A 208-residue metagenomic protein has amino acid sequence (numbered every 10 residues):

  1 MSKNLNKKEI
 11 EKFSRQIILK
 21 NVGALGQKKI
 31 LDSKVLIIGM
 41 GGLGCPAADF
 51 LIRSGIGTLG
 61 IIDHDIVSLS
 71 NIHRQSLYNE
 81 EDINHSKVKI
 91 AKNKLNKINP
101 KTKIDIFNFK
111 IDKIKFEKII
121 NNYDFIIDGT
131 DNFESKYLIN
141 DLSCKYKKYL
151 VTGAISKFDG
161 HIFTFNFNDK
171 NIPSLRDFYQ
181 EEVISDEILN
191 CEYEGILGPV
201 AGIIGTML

Functional and structural regions predicted by a protein language model:
M1-L208: Adenine nucleotide-associated cytosolic modules
